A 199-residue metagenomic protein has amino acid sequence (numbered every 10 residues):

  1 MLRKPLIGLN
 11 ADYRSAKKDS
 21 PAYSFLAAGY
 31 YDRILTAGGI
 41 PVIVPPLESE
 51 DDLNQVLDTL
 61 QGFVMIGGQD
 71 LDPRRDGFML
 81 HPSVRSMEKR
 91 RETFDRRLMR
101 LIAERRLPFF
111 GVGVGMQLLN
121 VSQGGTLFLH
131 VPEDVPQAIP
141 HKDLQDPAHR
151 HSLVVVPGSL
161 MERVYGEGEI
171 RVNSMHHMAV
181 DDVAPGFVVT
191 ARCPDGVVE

Functional and structural regions predicted by a protein language model:
M1-F110, N120-V121, F128, P132-R171 (+2 more regions): N-terminal beta1-alpha1 cap of cysteine-dependent amidohydrolase-like domains
V114-M116, Q123: Active-site loop->helix "elbow" adjoining a glycine-rich segment at hydrolase catalytic centers
